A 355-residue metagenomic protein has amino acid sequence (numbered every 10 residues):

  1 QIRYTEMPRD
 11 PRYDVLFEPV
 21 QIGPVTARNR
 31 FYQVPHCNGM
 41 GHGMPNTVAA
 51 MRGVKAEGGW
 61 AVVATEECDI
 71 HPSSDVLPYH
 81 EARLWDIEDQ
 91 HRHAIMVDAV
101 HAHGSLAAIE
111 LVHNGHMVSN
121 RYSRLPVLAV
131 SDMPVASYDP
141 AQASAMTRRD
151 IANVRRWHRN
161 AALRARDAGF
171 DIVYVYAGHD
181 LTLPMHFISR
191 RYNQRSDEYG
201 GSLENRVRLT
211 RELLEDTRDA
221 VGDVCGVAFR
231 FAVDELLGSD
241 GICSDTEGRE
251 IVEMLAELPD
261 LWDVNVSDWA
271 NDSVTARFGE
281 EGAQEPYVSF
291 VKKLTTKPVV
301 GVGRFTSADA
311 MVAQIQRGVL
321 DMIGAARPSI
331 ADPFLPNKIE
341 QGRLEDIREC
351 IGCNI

Functional and structural regions predicted by a protein language model:
Q1-I355: Flavin-dependent oxidoreductase catalytic cores
